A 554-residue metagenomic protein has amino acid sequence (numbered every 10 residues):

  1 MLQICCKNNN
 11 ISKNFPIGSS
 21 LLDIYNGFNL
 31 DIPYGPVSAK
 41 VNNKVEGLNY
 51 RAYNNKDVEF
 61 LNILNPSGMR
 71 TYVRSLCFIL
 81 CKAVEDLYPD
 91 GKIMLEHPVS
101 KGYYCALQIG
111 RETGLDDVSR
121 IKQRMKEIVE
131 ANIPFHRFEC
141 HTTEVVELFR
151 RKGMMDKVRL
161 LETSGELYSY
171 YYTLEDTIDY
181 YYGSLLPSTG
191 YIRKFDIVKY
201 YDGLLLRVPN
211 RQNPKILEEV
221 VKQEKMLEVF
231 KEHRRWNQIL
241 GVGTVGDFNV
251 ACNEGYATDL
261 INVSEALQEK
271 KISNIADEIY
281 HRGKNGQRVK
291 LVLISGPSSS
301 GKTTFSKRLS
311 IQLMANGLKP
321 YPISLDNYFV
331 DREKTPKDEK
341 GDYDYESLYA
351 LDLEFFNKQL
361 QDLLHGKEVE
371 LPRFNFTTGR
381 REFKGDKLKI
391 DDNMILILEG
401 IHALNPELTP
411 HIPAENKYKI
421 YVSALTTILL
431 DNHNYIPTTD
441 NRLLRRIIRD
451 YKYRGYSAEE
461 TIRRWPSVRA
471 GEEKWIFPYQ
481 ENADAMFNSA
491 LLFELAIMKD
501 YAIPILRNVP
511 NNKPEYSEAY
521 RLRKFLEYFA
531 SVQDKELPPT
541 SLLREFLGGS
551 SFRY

Functional and structural regions predicted by a protein language model:
M1-C77, C81-K101, G110-R111, R120-E127 (+1 more regions): Ubiquitin-like/PB1-type beta-grasp interaction modules and other compact soluble beta-rich domains
Y50-Y53, D57-M69, K92-K270, I275 (+1 more regions): Auxiliary tRNA-acceptor-end handling modules of aminoacyl-tRNA synthetases
G283, P410-Y554: Conserved NTP phosphate-binding and transfer environment spanning the P-loop NTPase/kinase superfamily
V292-I294: Hydrophobic anchor at the beta1->P-loop junction of P-loop NTPases
K302: Conserved lysine of the Walker
F305, L309: Hydrophobic positions on the alpha1 helix immediately C-terminal to the Walker A/P-loop
A315-E333: Short beta-strand-centered segment that lines the nucleotide-binding/catalytic pocket of NTP-utilizing
K334-T377: Conserved nucleotide-sensing/catalytic segment adjacent to the nucleotide-binding pocket in NTP-handling enzymes
